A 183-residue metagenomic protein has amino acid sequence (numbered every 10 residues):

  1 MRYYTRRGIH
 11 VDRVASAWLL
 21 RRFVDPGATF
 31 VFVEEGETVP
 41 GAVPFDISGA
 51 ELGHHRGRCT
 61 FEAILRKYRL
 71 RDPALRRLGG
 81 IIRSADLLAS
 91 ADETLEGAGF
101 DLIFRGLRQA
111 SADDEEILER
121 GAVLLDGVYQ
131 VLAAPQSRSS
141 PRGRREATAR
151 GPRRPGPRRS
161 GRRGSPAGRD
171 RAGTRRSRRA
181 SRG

Functional and structural regions predicted by a protein language model:
M1-G8, R13, W18-P141: Extended, well-folded catalytic/binding cores that form a central cleft or groove in large enzyme and scaffold domains
A122-G183: Glycine-rich, aromatic-bearing surface loops/beta-hairpins
